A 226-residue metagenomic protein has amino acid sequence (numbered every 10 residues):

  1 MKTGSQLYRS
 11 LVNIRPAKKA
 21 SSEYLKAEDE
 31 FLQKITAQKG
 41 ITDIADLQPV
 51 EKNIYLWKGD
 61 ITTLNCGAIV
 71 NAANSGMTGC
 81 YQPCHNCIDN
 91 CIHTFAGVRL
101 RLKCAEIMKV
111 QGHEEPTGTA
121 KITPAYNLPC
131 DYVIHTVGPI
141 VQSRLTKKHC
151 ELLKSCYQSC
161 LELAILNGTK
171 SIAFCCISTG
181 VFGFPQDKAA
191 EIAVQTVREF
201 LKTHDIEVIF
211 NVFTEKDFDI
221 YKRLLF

Functional and structural regions predicted by a protein language model:
M1-F226: Macrodomain-like recognition of ADP-ribose-binding/processing modules
